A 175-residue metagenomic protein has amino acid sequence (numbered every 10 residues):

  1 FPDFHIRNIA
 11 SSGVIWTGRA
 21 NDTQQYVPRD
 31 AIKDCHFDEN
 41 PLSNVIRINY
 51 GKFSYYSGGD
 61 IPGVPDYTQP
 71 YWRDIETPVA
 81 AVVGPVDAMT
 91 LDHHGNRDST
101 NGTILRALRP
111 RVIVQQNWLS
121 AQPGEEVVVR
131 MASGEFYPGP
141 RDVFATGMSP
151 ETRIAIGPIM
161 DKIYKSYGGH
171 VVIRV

Functional and structural regions predicted by a protein language model:
F1-P65, F136-V175: Flexible, acidic/histidine-containing loops and adjacent segments that form or flank the divalent-metal
D30-I32, Y71-T77, D98-T100: Active-site-adjacent structural elements in folded domains
Y50, A88, T100, R109-P110: Extracellular low-complexity, Gly/Ser/Thr-rich intrinsically disordered linkers and protease-sensitive activation/hinge
Y55-I61, P85-N96, R111-W118, F144-M148: Active-site neighborhood of phospho(di)ester-bond hydrolases with catalytic His/Asp-centered motifs
P62-Y67, H93-T100, Q116-E125, P150-I154: Active-site environment of divalent metal-dependent phosphoester hydrolases
G63-V82: Pre-active-site segment of Zn-dependent metallo-hydrolases
A80-G84, I104-R109, G134-P138: Short, conserved loop/helix-junction motifs that constitute active-site signature segments in enzyme catalytic cores
T100-L108, E126-M131: A short acidic, amphipathic alpha-helical/loop segment
